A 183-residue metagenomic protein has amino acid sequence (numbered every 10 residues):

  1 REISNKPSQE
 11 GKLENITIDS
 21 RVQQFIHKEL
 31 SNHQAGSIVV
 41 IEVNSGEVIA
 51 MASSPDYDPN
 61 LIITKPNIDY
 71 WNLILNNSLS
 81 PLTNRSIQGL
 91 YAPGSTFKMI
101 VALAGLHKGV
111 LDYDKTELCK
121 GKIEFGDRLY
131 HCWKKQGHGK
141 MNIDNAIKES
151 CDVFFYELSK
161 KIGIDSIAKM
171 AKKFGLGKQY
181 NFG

Functional and structural regions predicted by a protein language model:
E2-G36: Conserved, well-ordered alpha-helix/loop/beta-strand core segments that scaffold catalytic motifs
E2-K6, N44-S95, I100-G183: Beta-lactam-recognizing serine transpeptidase/beta-lactamase-like catalytic domain environment
G36-S37, E117: Glycine-rich phosphate/pyrophosphate-binding loops and their adjacent beta-strand/loop elements at enzyme active sites
I38-V43: Short hydrophobic alpha-helical segments used for membrane anchoring or interfacial signaling
